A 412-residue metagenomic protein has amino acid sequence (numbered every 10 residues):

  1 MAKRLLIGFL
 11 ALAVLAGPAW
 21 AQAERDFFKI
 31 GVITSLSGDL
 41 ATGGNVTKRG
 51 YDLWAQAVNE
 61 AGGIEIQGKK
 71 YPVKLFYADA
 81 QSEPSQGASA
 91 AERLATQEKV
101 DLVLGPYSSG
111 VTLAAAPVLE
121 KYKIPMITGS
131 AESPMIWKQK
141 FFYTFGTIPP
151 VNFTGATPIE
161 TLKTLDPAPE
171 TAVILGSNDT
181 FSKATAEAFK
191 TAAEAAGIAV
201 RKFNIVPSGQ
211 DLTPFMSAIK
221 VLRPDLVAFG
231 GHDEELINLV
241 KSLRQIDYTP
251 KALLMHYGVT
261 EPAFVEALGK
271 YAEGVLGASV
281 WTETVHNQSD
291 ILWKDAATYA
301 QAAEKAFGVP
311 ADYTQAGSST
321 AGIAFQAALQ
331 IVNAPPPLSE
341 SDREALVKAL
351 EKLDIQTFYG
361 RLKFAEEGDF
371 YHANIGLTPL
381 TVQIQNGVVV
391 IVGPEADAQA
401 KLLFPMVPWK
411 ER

Functional and structural regions predicted by a protein language model:
M1-K29, I66, E411-R412: Short, low-complexity disordered leader/linker segments with a strong preference for bacterial N-terminal type II
A21-V32, E65-K74, K163-E170: Immediate post-signal peptide segment of exported/extracytoplasmic ligand-binding proteins
F27, T42-R49, A61-K138, T147 (+2 more regions): Beta-alpha junction/loop-to-helix N-cap segments that form part of ligand/metal-binding clefts
G31-W54, A78-S85, Y107-S108, L175-K183 (+2 more regions): Extracytoplasmic "Venus flytrap"
S89, P134-M135, F142-D247, Q288-I291 (+1 more regions): Extracellular/periplasmic Venus flytrap/periplasmic-binding protein
L94-Y107, I127-G129, T171-G176, R223-H232 (+3 more regions): Periplasmic-binding protein-like
L243-S319, V332-P336, E395-A398, P405-K410: Extracellular/periplasmic periplasmic-binding protein-like sensory domains
A302-Q315, Q326-I391: Segments of small-molecule ligand-sensing domains
